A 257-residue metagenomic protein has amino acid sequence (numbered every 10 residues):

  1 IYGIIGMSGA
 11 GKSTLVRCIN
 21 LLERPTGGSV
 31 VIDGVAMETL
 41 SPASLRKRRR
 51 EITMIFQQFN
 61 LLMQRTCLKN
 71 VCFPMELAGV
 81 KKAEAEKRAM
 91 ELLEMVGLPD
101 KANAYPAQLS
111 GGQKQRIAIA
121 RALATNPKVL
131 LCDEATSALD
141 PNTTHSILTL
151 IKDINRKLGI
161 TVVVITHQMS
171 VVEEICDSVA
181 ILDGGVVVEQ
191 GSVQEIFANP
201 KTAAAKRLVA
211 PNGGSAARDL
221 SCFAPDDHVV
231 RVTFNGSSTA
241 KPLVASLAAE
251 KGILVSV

Functional and structural regions predicted by a protein language model:
N20: Helix-to-loop junction immediately C-terminal to a conserved catalytic motif
V35-A36, C72, E76, A83-D100: Conserved ABC ATPase "signature" region
M37-T53, K82, I196-P200: ABC ATPase NBD coupling module
A104-A107, T125: Conserved signature/switch motifs of ABC ATPase nucleotide-binding domains
L130-D133: Catalytic Walker B motif of ABC-type/P-loop ATPase nucleotide-binding domains
V172-E174: A short, surface-exposed alpha-helical micro-motif characterized by mixed small hydrophobic and charged/polar residues
Q190-G191, N199: ABC ATPase "signature
